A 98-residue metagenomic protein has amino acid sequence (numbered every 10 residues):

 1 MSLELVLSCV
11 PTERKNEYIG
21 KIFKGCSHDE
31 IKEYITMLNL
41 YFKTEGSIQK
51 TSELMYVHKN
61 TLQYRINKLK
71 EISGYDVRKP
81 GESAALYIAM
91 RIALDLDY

Functional and structural regions predicted by a protein language model:
M1-Y98: Cytosolic nucleotide-utilizing catalytic cores of signal-transduction proteins
